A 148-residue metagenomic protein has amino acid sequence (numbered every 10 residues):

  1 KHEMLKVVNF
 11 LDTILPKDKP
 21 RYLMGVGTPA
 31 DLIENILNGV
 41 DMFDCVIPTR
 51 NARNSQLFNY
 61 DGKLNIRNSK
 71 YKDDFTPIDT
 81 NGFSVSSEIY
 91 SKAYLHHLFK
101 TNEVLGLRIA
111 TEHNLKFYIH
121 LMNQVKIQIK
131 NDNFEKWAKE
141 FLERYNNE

Functional and structural regions predicted by a protein language model:
K1-I78: Glycine-rich phosphate/ribose-binding loops and adjacent secondary-structure elements that form binding surfaces
D79-E148: C-terminal extensions of enzymes
